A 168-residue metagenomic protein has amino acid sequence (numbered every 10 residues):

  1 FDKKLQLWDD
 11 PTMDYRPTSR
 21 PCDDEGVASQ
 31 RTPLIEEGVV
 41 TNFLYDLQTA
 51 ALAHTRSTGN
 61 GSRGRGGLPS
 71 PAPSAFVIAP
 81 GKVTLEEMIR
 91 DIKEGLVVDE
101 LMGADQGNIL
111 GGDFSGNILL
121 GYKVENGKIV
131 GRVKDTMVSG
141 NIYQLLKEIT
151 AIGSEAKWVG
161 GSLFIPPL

Functional and structural regions predicted by a protein language model:
F1-L168: N-terminal small-residue-enriched
